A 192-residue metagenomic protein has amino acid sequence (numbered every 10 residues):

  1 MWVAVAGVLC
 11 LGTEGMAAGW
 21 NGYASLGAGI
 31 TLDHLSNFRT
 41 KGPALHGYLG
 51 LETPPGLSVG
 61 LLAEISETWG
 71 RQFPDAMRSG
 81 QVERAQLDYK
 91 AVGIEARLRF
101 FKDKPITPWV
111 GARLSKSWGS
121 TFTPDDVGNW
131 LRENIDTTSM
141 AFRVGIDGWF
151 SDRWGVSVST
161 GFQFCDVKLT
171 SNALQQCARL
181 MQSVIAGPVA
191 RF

Functional and structural regions predicted by a protein language model:
M1-N21, F192: Cleavable N-terminal export/targeting peptides
V8-L11, L26, S115, S159 (+2 more regions): Hydrophobic alpha-helical segments of integral membrane proteins
M16-G22, P55-G56, F101-P108, F150-W154: Short loop/turn motifs that connect adjacent beta-strands in outer-membrane beta-barrel proteins
A18-L32: Transmembrane beta-strand segments of Gram-negative outer membrane beta-barrel proteins
G29-Y48, R132-I135, K168: Surface-exposed strand-loop-strand hairpins of Gram-negative outer-membrane beta-barrel proteins
I30, Y48-G128, I135-M140, Q182-F192: Gram-negative (and chloroplast) outer-membrane scaffold detector with strong preference for beta-barrel transmembrane
T68-P74, F142, D147-F192: Predominantly the C-terminal beta-signal and adjacent terminal strand-loop region of outer-membrane beta-barrel
V127-W130, N172-L174: Short helix/strand-bridging catalytic loops that position acidic/His residues to coordinate divalent metals and engage
